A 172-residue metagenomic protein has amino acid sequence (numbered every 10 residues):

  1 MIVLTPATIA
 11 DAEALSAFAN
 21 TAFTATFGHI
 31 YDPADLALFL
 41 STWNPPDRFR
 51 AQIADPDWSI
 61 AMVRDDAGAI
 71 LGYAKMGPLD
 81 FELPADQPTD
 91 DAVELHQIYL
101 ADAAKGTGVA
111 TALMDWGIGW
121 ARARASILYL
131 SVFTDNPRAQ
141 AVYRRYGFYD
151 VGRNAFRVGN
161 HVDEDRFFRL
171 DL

Functional and structural regions predicted by a protein language model:
M1-V3: Extreme N-terminal starter segment of soluble prokaryotic enzymes
P6-I9, A17-I30, A37-A103, M114-W120 (+2 more regions): Acetyl-CoA-dependent GNAT
T8-D11, N136: Acidic/polar helix N-cap motif
E13, A61, Q140-A141: Alpha-helical elements of the RecA-like P-loop NTPase motor core of helicases
A69, Q97-D115, T134-A141, R145-Y146: Conserved glycine-rich acetyl-CoA-binding loop
Q87-V93, S126-Q140, R144-Y146, G152-L172: C-terminal "cap" of GNAT-fold acetyltransferases
T107, A123-S126: Short coil/turn segments at alpha/beta junctions that flank glycine-rich nucleotide-binding fingerprints
